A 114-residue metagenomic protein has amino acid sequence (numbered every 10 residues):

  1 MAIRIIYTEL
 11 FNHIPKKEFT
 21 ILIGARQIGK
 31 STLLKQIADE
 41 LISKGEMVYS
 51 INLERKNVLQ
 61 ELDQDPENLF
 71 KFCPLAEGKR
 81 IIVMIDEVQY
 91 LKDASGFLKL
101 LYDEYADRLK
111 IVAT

Functional and structural regions predicted by a protein language model:
M1-T114: Phosphate-binding site recognition
